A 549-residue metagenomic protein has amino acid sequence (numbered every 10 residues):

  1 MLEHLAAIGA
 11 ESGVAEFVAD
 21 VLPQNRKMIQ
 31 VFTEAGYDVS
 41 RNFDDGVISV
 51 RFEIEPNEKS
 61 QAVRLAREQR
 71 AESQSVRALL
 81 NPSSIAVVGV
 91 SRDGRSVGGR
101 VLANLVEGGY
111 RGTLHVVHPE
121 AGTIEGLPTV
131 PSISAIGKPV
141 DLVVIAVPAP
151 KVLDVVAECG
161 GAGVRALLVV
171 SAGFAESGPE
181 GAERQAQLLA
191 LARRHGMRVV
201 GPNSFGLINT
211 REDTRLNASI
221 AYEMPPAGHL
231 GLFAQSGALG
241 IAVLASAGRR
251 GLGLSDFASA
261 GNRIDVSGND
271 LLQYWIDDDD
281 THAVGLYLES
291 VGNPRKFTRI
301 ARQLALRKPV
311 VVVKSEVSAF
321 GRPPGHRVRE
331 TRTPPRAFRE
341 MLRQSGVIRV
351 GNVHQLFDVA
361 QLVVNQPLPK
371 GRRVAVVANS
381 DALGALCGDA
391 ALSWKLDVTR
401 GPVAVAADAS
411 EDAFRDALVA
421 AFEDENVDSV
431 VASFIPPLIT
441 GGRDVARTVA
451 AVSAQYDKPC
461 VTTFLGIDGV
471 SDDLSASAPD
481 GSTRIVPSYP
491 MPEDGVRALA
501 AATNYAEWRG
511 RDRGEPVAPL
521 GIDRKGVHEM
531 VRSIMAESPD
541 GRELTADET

Functional and structural regions predicted by a protein language model:
M1, V21-L22: A short, internal acetyl-CoA/4′-phosphopantetheine-binding micro-motif in the GNAT/acyltransferase core
M1-I8, Q30-E34: Conserved acetyl-CoA-binding loop-helix of GNAT-fold acetyltransferases
I8-V21: Conserved GNAT acetyl-CoA-binding A-motif
D20, G36-F52: Conserved catalytic-core motifs of GNAT/GCN5-like acyltransferases
R26: Long, basic N-terminal domains or extensions that often function in RNA/ssDNA interaction or organelle/cellular
E55-T549: Catalytic-core regions of core metabolic enzymes, especially those transforming organic acids/acyl-group intermediates
